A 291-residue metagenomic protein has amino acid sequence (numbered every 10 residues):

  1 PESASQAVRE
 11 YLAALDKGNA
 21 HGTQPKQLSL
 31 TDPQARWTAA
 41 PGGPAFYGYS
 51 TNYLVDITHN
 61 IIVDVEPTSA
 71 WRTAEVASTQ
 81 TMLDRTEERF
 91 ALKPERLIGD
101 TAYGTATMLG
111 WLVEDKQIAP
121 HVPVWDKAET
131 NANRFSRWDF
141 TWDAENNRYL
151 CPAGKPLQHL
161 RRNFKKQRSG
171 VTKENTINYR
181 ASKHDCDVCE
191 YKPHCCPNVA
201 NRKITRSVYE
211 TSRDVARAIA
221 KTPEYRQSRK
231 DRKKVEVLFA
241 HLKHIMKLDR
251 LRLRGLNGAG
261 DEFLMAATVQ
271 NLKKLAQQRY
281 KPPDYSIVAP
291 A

Functional and structural regions predicted by a protein language model:
P1-A291: Anion-binding and metal-coordination hotspots
